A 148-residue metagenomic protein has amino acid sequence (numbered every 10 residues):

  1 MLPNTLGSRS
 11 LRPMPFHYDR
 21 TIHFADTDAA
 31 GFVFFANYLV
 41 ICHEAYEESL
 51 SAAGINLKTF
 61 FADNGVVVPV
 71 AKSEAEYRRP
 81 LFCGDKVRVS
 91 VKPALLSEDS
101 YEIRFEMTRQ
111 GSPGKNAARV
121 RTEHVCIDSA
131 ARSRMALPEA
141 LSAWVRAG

Functional and structural regions predicted by a protein language model:
L2-V70, I127-G148: Hot-dog-fold acyl-thioester-processing enzymes
N4-T5, F16-Y18, Y77-K86, A94-G148: HotDog/MaoC-like acyl-thioester-processing domains
C42, G54, K72-E74, R79-L81 (+1 more regions): Generic secondary-structure microfeatures
A62, V67-A71, A75-R88: Helix-adjacent hinge/juxtasegments
